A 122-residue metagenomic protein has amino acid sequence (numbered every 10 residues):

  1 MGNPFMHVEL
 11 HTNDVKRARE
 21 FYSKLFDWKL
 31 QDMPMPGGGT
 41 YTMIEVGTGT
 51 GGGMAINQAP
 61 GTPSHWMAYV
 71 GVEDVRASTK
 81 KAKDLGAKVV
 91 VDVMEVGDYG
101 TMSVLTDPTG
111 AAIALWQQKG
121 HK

Functional and structural regions predicted by a protein language model:
M1-G2, L10, D14, M54-P63 (+1 more regions): Short, low-complexity cationic-aromatic patches
G2, E9-G49, V96: Core segments of cupin and vicinal oxygen chelate
N3-M6, L10, Q31-P34, T79-K122: Vicinal oxygen chelate
W28-P63, P108, A112-Q117: Conserved short beta-strand elements that form part of the metal-binding/catalytic scaffold of enzyme active sites
T40-T42, W66, T101-S103: Short beta-strand micro-motifs in enzyme catalytic cores
M43-E45, G71, V104: Short, well-ordered beta-strand micro-motif
V46-G47, G53-A55, Y69, L85 (+1 more regions): A generic structural signal for ordered secondary structure
S64-K83: Mid-chain, well-packed structural core segment of small domains
